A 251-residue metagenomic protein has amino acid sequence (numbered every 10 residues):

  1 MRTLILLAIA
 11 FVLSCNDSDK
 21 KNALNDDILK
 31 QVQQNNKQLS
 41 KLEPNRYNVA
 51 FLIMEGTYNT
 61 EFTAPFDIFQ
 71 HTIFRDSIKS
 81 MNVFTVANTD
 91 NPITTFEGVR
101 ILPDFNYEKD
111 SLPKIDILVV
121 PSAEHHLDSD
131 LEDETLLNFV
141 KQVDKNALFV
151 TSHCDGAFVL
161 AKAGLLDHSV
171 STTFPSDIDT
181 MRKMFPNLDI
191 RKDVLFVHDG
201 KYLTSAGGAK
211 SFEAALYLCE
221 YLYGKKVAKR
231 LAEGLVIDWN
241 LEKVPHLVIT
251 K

Functional and structural regions predicted by a protein language model:
L4-V12: Sec-dependent N-terminal signal peptides
C15-V150, F158-A161, D179, K192 (+1 more regions): Extended, subdomain-level signal for the structured scaffold at the beginning of enzyme domains
R46-N48, V170, K201: Residues that mark the start of a beta-strand
V150-T151, T172, R191, L203: Structural detector of well-ordered beta-strand residues that form the stable sheet scaffold of enzyme domains
D167-D193: A conserved active-site-flanking secondary-structure segment within enzyme catalytic domains
R191-A206, V236-N240: Conserved Rossmann-fold dehydrogenase catalytic segment
G207-S211: Short acidic alpha-helix initiation/capping motifs at coil-to-helix transition points, especially at protein N-termini
